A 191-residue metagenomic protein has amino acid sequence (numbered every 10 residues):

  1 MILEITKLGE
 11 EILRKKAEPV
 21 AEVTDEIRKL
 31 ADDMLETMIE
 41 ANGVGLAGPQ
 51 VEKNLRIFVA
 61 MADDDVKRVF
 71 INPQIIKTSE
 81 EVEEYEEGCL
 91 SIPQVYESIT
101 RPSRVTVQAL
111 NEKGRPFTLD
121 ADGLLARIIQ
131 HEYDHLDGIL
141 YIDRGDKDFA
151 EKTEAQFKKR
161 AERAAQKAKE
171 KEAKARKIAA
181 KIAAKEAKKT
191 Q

Functional and structural regions predicted by a protein language model:
M1-Q191: Positively charged
